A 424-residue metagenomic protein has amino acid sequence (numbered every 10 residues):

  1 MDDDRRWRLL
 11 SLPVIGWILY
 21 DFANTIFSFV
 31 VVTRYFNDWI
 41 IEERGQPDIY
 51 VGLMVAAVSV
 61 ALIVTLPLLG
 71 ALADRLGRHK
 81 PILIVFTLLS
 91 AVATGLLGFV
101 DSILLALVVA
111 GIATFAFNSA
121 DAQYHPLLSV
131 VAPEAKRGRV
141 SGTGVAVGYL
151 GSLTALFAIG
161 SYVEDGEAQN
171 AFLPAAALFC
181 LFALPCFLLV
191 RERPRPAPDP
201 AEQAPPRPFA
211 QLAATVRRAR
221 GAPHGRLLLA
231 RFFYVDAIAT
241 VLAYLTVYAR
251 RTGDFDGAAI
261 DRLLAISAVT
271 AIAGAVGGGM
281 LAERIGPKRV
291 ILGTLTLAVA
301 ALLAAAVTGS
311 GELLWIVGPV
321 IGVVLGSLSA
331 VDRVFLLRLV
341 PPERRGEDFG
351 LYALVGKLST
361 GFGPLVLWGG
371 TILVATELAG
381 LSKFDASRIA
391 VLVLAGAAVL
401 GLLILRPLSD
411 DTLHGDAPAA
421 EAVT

Functional and structural regions predicted by a protein language model:
D2-V14, R193-L229, V423-T424: Juxtamembrane intracellular "pre-TM" segments in multi-pass secondary transporters
D4-S59, H224-A230, Y234-I260: Helix-loop boundary and gating motifs at the non-cytosolic
L53-A71, A265-G277: Central cavity-lining transmembrane alpha-helices of secondary-active solute carriers, predominantly the Major
T65-R78, G274-P287, T371: Helix-to-loop junctions at the C-terminal end of transmembrane segments in multipass secondary transporters
P81-L96, R289-A304: Structural signature of the two symmetry-related core transmembrane helices
S119-A132, S327-P341: Intracellular juxtamembrane helix-capping segments at the cytosolic ends of symmetry-related transmembrane helices
S161-A177, T371-A398: A membrane-interface helix-boundary motif in multi-pass transporters
L181-L189, L392-T424: Multi-pass alpha-helical transporter architecture, strongest for 12-TM Major Facilitator/SLC carriers used
